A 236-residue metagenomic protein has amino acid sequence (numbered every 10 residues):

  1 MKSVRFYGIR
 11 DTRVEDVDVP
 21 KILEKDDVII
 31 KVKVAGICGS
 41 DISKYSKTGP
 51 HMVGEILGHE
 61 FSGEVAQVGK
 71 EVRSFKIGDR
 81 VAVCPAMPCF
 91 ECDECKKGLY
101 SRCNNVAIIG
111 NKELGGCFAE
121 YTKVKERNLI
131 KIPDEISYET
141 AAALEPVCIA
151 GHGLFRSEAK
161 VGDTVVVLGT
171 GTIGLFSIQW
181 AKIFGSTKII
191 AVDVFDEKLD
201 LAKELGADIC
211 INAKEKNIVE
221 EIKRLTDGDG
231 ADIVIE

Functional and structural regions predicted by a protein language model:
K2, D27-I29, T164: Residues that mark the start of a beta-strand
G8-R10, E24: Residue-level recognition of beta-strand termini and adjacent short loop/turns
P20-A35, T48-D93, P133-E135: Glycine-rich beta-strand-centered segment in the early N-terminal region that forms part of a ligand/cofactor-binding
S40-K44: Cytochrome P450 core scaffold surrounding the K-helix E-X-X-R motif and the conserved "meander" helix-loop region
C89-L168: NAD(P)H dinucleotide-binding glycine-rich loop of Rossmann-like/cofactor-binding domains, especially the beta1-alpha1
I136-K216, E220, I233: Mid-domain Rossmann-like dinucleotide-binding core that forms the NAD(H)/NADP(H) cofactor-binding site
L225-I233: A glycine-rich helix->loop->beta "capping" turn within Rossmann-like NAD(P)(H)-dependent oxidoreductase domains
